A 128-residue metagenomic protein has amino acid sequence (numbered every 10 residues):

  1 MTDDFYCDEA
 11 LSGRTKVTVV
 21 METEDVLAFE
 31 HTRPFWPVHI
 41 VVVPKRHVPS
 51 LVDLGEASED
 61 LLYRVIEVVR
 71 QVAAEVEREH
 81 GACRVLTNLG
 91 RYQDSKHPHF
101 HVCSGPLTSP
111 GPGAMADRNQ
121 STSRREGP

Functional and structural regions predicted by a protein language model:
M1-P128: HIT superfamily nucleotide-processing domains
